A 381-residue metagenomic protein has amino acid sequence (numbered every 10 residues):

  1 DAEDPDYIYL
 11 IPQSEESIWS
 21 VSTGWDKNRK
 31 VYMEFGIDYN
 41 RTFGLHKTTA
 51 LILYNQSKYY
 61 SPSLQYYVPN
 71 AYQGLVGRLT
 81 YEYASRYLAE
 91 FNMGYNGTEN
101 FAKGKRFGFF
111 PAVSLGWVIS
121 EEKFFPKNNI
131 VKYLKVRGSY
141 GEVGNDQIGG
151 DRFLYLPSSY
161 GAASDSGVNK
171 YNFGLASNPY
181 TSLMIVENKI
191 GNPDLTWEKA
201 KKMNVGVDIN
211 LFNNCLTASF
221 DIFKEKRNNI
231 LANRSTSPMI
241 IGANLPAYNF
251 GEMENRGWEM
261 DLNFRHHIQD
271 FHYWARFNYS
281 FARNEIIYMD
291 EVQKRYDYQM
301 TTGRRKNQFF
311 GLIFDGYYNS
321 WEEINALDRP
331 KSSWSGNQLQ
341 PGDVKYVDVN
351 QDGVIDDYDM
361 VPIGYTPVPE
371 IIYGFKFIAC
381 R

Functional and structural regions predicted by a protein language model:
D1-E34, K47-A50, N55-N70, S237-G242: Surface-exposed, low-complexity loop segments enriched in small/polar and acidic residues
R29-M33, A71-L75, F107-P111, K132 (+4 more regions): Residues that define the transmembrane beta-barrel architecture of outer-membrane proteins
M33-Y39, G77-Y83, V113-W117, G138 (+4 more regions): Residues on the lipid-exposed face of transmembrane beta-strands in outer-membrane beta-barrel proteins
L45-T48, R86-A89, E122-F125, N214-A218 (+3 more regions): Repeated loop/turn-to-beta-strand initiation elements of outer-membrane beta-barrel proteins
Y54-P62, Y67, M93-E99, I119-E121 (+5 more regions): Transmembrane beta-strands of outer-membrane beta-barrel pores
V68, I190-E198, T217-I268, T301-I313 (+2 more regions): Outer membrane beta-barrel strand-and-loop segments of large Gram-negative receptors, especially TonB-dependent
P126-K199, C215-T217, D221-M253: Solvent-exposed loop/turn elements at secondary-structure boundaries
D151-G167, Y248, R265-P367: Conserved small-residue
